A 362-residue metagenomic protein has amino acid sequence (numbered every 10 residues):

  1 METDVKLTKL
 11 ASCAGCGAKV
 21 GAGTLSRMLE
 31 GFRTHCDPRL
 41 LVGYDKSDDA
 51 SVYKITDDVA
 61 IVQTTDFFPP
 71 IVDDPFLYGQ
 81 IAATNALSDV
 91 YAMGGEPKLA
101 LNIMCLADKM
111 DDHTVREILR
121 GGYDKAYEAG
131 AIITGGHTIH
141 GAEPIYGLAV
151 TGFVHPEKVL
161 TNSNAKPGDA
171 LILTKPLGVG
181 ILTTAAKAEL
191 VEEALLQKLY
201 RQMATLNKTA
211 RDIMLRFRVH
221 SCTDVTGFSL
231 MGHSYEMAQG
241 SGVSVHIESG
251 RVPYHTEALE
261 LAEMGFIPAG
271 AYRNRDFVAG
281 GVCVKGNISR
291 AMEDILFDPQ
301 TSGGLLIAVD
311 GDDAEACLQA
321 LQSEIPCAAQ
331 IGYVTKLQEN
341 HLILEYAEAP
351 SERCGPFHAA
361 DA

Functional and structural regions predicted by a protein language model:
M1-A362: Helix-biased detector of long, well-ordered alpha-helical tracts
